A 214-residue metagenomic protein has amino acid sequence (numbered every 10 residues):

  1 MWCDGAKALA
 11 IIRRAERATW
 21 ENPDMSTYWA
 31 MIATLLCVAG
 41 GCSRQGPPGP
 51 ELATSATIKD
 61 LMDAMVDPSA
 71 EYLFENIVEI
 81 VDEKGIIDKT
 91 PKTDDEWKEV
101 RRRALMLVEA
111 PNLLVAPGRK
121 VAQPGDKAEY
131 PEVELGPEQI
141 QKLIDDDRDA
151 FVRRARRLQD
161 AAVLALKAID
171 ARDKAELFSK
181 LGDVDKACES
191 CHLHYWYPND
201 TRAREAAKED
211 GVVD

Functional and structural regions predicted by a protein language model:
I12-D24: Short, Lys/Arg-enriched N-terminal segments with co-localized hydrophobic residues within the first ~10-30 amino acids
S26-A33: Sec-dependent signal peptide recognition, specifically the positively charged N-region followed immediately by
A39-G41: C-terminal motif of bacterial Sec signal peptides marking the signal peptidase cleavage site
S43-R101, L105-V108, N112-D214: Sequence context surrounding c-type heme c attachment/ligation sites in exported
